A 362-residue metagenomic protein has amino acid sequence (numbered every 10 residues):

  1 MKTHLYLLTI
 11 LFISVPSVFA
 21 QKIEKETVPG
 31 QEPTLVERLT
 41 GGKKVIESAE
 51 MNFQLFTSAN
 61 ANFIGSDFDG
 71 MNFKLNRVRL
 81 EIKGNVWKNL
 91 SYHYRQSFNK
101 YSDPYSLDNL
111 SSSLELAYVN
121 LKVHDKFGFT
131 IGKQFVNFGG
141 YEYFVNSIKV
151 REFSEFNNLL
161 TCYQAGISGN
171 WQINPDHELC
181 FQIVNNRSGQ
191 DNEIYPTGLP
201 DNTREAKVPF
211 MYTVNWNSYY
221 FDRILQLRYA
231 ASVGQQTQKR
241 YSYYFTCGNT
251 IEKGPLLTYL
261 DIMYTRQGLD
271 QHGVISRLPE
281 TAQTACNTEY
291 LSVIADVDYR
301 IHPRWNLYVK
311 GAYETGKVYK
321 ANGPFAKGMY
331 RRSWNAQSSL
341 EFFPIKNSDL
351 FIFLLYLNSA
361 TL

Functional and structural regions predicted by a protein language model:
H4-S14: Sec-dependent N-terminal signal peptides
Y6, V18-F56: N-terminal periplasmic/intermembrane-space "pro-region" immediately following the signal or transit peptide
K22-V28, S58-F68, S106-L107, F221-L362: Outer-membrane beta-barrel pore domains
Q31-P33, E37, N76-L80, S112-V119 (+6 more regions): Hydrophobic, lipid-facing positions within transmembrane beta-strands of outer-membrane proteins
R38-A61, D67-G189, N217-F221: Outer membrane beta-barrel
V45, G70-K74, D108-S111, N158-T161 (+4 more regions): Short sequence motifs at beta-strands and strand-loop junctions characteristic of Gram-negative outer-membrane
E142-F144, E193-I194, H272: Short aromatic-enriched loop/helix-cap "lid" or pocket-rim segments at secondary-structure transitions that line
Q182-Y243: Loop-centered beta-sheet repeat module
